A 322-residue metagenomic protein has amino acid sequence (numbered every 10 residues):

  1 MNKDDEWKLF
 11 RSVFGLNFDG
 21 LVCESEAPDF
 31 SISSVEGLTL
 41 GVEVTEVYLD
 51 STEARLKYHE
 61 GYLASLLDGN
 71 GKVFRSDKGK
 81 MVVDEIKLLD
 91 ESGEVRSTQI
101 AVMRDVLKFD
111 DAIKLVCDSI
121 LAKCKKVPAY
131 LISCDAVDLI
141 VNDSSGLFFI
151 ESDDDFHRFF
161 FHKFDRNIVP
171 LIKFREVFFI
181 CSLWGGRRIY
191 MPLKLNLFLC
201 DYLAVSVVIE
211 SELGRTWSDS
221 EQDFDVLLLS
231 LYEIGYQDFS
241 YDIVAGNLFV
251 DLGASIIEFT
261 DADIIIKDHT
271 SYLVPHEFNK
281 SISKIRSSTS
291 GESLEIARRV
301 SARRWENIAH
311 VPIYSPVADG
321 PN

Functional and structural regions predicted by a protein language model:
M1-N17, T45-N196, R215-N322: Metal-dependent nuclease catalytic core centered on acidic motifs
G20-L21: The feature marks the mature, well-folded catalytic cores of soluble enzymes
E24-D29: Phosphate-end processing signature that detects enzymes handling 5′-triphosphorylated RNA and polyphosphate
S31-G41: Active-site beta-strand-loop-beta-strand hairpin of nuclease catalytic cores that positions key catalytic residues
Y190-I209: A polyampholytic, Gly/Pro-enriched intrinsically disordered region
